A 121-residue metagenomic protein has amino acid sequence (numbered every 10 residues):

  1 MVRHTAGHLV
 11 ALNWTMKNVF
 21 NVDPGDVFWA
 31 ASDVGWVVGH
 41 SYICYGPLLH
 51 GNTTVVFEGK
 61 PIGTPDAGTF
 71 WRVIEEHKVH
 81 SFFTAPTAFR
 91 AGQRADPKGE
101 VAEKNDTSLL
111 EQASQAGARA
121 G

Functional and structural regions predicted by a protein language model:
M1-V10: Conserved AMP-binding A3 loop
L9-N13, S41, A67, F89-R90: Short, well-ordered alpha-helical scaffold segments within catalytic/effector domains
N18-V22: Glycine-rich helix-loop-beta junction characteristic of Rossmann-like nucleotide cofactor-binding loops
P24-G25, H50-T53, E58-G121: Conserved adenylate-forming
S32: Active-site beta-alpha turn of Rossmann-fold NAD(P)-dependent dehydrogenases/reductases
W36: RNase H-like, metal-dependent nuclease domains and their acidic two-metal-ion catalytic environment used
G39-V55: Conserved short alpha-helical elements in the N-terminal third of ANL/AMP-binding
